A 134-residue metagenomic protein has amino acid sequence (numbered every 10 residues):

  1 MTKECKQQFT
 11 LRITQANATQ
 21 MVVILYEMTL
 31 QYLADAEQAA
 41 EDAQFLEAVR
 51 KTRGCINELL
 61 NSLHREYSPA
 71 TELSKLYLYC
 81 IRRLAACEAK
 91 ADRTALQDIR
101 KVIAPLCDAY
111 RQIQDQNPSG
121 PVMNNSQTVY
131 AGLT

Functional and structural regions predicted by a protein language model:
M1-D35, A40-A48, N57-R82, A86-A89 (+1 more regions): N-terminal intrinsically disordered, cationic/polar leader segments that include organellar targeting peptides
